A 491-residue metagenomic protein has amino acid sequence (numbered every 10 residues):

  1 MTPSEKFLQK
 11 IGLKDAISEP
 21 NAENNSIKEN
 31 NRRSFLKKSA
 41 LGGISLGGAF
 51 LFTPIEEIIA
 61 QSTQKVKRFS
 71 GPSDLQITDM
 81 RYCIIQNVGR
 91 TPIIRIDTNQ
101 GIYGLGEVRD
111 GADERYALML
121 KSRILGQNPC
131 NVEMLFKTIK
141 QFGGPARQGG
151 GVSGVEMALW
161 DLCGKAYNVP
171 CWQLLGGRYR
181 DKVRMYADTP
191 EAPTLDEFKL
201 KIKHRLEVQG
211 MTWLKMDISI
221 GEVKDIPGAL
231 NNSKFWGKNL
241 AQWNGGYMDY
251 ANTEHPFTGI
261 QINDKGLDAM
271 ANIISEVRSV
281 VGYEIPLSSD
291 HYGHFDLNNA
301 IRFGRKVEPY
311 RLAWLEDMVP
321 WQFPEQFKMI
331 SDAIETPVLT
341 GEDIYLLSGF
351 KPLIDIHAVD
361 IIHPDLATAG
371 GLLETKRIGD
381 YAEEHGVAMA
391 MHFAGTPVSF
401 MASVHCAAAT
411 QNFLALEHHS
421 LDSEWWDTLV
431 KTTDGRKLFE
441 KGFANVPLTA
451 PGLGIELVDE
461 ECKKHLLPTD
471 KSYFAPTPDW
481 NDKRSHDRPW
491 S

Functional and structural regions predicted by a protein language model:
M1-N31: N-terminal secretory signal peptides
K28-K37, S45-K67: N-terminal twin-arginine translocation
T63-L105, D422-K431, S491: Structured beta-strand/loop patches that form or line metal/cofactor-binding pockets in enzymes
N99-W172, H486-W490: Metal- or metallocofactor-binding catalytic centers and their adjacent structured scaffolds across diverse enzyme
L105, A166, R184, L200 (+1 more regions): Ligand-binding pocket scaffold of soluble enzyme catalytic domains
S122, Q127-N131, R305, R311-W314 (+2 more regions): Shared catalytic-loop signature of beta/alpha-barrel
K182-K328: Metal-dependent enolase-superfamily TIM-barrel catalytic cores that perform enediolate-based chemistry
L453-S491: Extended hydrophobic packing segments that form well-structured cores
